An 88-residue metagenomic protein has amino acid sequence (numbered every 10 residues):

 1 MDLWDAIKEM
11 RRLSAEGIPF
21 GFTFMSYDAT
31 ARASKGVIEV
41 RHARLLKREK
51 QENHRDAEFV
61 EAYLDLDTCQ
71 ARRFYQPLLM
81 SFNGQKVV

Functional and structural regions predicted by a protein language model:
M1-G17: Phosphate-interacting basic helix/loop segments used at nucleotide- and nucleic-acid interfaces
M10, P19-G21, V60: Short, acidic/polar N-cap/turn motifs at the starts of alpha helices
R12, R44-L45, L78: Acidic/proline-rich low-complexity IDRs
E16-S26: A short, Trp-centered hydrophobic/proline-enriched beta-strand micro-motif
S26-T68: Short, conserved turn/kink motifs that form compact alpha/beta structural patches or helix kinks used as
E58-V88: Short, compact, well-ordered microdomains
